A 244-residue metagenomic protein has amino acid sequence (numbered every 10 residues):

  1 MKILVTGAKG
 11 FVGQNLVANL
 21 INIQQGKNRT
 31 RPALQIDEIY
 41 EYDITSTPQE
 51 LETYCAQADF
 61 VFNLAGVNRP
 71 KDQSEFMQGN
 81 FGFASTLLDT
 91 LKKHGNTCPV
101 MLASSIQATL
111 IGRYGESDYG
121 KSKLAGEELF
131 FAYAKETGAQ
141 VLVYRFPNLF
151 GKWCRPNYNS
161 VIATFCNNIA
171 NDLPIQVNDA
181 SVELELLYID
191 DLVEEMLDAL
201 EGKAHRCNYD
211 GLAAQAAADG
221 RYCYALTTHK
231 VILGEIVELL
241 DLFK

Functional and structural regions predicted by a protein language model:
M1-G26: N-terminal Rossmann NAD(P)H-binding glycine-rich loop of SDR-like oxidoreductase domains
T6, V61-A65, V100-I106, Y144-F146: SDR active-site strand-loop-helix element
T45-G82, T86, T90-H94, Q107-Y114: NAD(P)H-binding glycine-rich loop region in Rossmannoid oxidoreductase-like domains and their noncatalytic homologs
S85-E127, A132-T137, V141-L142: Conserved Rossmann-fold NAD(P)-dependent oxidoreductase catalytic core, especially the SDR/UDP-sugar
E116, P147-N157, D179-L187, Y222-H229: Glycine-rich "substrate-gating" loop/helix at the edge of Rossmann-like oxidoreductase active sites
E128-W153, N167, L173-V182, D219: Conserved beta-loop-beta element that borders a ligand/cofactor-binding pocket
P156-T164, S181-G202, G234, E238: Substrate-positioning beta->alpha
D198-K244: Mid/C-terminal beta-alpha module of Rossmann-like enzyme folds, strongest in SDR-family dehydrogenases/epimerases
